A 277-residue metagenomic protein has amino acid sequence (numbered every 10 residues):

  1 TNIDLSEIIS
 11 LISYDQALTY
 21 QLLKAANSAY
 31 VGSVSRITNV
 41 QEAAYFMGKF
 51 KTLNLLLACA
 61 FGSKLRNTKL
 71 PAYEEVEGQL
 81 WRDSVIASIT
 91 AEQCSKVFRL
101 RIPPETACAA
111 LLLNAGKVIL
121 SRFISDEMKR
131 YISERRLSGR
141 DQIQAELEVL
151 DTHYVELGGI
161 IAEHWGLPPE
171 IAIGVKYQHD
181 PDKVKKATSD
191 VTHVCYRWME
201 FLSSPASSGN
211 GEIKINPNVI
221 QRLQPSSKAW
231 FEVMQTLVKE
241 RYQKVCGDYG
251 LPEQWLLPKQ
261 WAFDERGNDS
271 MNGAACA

Functional and structural regions predicted by a protein language model:
T1-E127, Q142-P217, W255-E265, C276-A277: Conserved alpha-helical "signature site" that marks functionally important helical segments or helix/loop junctions
I3, N39, E75-V76, R140-Q142 (+3 more regions): General structural signal for secondary-structure boundaries
D126-L137: Post-HEXXH active-site segment of zinc metalloproteases
I213, P217-A277: Terminal helices and disordered tails flanking the catalytic cores of nucleotide-processing hydrolases
